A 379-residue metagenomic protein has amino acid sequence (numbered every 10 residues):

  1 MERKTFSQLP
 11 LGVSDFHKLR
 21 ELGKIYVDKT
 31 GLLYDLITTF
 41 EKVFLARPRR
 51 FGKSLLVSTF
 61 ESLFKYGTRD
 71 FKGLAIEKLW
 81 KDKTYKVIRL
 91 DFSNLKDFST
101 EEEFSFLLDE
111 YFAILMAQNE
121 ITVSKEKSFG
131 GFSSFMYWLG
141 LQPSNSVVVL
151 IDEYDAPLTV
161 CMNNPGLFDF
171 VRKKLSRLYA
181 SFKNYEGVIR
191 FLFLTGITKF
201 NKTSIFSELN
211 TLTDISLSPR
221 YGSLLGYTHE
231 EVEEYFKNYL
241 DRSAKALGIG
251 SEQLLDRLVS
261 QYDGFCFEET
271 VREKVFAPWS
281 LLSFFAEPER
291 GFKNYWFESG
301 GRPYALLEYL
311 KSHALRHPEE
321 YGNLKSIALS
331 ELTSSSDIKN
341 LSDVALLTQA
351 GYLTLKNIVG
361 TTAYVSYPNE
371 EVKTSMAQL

Functional and structural regions predicted by a protein language model:
M1-L379: Phosphate-binding site recognition
